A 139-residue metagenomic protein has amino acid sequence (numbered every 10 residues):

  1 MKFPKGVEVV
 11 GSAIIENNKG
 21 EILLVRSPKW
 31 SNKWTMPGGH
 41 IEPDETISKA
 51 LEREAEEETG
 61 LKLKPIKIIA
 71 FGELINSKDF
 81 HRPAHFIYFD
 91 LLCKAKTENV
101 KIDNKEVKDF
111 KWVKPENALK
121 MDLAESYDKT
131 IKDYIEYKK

Functional and structural regions predicted by a protein language model:
M1-S12, N18: Acidic, metal-coordinating catalytic segment for phosphate/diphosphate chemistry, firing primarily on the Nudix
K5-V7, H81-I87, N104: A generic structural micro-feature
V9-G11, G20, I87-F89, K108: Change "...and in nucleic-acid phosphodiester-cleaving endonucleases..." to "...and in nucleic-acid processing enzymes
A13, I68, L91-C93: A structural signal for short, well-ordered beta-strand segments
N17, E21-E57: Conserved Nudix-box catalytic region and its N-terminal flanking loop in Nudix hydrolases and closely related
K62-F71: A short coil-to-beta-strand element that immediately follows conserved catalytic motifs
E73-N99: Active-site-adjacent beta-strand/loop module that shapes the phosphate/pyrophosphate-binding cleft
L92, K101-I131: NUDIX/MutT-family hydrolases
